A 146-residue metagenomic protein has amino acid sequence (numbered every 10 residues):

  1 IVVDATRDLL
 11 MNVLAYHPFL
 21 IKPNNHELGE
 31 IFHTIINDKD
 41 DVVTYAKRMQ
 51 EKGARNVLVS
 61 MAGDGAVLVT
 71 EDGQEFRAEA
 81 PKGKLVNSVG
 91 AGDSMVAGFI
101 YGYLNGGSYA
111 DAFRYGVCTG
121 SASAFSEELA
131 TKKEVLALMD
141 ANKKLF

Functional and structural regions predicted by a protein language model:
I1-D40: Conserved beta-alpha-beta core of the PfkB/ribokinase-like small-molecule kinase fold
M11-N12, K39-F146: Conserved phosphate-binding/catalytic region of the ribokinase-like
